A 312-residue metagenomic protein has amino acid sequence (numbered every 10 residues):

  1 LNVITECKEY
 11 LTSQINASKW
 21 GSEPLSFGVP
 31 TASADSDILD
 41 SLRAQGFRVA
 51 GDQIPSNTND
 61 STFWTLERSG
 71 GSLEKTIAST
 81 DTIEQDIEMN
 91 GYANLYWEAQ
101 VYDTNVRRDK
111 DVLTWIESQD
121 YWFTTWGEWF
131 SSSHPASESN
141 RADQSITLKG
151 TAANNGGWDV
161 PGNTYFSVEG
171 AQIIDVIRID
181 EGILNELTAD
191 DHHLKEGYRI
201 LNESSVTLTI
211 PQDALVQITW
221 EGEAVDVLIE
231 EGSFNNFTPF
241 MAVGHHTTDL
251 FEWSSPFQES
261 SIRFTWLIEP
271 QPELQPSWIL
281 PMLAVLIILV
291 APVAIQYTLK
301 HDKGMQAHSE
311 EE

Functional and structural regions predicted by a protein language model:
L1-L73, Y102-R108, P272-L280: Catalytic domains of cell-wall/extracellular-matrix polysaccharide-remodeling enzymes, centered on de-N-acetylation
S18, E84-Q85, S139: Short boundary motifs at domain starts and secondary-structure transition points
V49-S56, N94-A189: C-terminal domain-boundary segment and adjacent tail
K75-D86: A short, acidic, amphipathic alpha-helical segment used as a generic capping/interface helix at domain edges
S145-K300: C-terminal beta-sandwich/jelly-roll accessory domains of carbohydrate-active enzymes
L299-E312: Cytoplasmic C-terminal tails of single-pass
